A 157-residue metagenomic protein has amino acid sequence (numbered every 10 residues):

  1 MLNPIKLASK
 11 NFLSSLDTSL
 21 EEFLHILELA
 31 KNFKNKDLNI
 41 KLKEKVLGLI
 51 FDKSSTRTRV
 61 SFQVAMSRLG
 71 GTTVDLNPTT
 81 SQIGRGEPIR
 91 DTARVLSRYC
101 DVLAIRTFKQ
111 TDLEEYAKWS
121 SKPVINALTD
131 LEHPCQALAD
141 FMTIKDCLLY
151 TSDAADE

Functional and structural regions predicted by a protein language model:
M1-V60: Positively charged, low-complexity intrinsically disordered leader regions
L20-F23, I89, T151: Residues at or immediately preceding the N-termini of alpha-helices
K31-N35, F141-D146: Generic structural signal for well-ordered alpha-helical scaffold segments
N39, C147-L149: Glycine-rich helix-loop-beta junction characteristic of Rossmann-like nucleotide cofactor-binding loops
L42-K145: Phosphate/diphosphate ligand-binding glycine-rich loop within oxidoreductases
Y150-E157: Conserved small/polar residues in nucleotide/adenosyl-binding loops
